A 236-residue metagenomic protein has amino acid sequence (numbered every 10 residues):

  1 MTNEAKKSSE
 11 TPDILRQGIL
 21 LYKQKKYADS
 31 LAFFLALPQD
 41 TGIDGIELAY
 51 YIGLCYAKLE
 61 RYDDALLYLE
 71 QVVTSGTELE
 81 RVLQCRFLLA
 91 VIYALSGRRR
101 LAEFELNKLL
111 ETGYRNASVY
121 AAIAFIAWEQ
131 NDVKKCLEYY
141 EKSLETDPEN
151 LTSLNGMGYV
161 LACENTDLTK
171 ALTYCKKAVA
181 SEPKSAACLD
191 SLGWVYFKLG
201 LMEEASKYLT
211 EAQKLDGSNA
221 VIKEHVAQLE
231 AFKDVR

Functional and structural regions predicted by a protein language model:
I19, L54, V91, F125 (+3 more regions): Residue-level recognition of tetratricopeptide repeat
Y22, A57, A94, W128 (+2 more regions): Position-specific recognition of the canonical hydrophobic site in helix A of tetratricopeptide repeat
K25, E60, G97, N131 (+3 more regions): Residue-level detector of the short coil/turn that links helix A to helix B within each tetratricopeptide repeat
A36-Q39, T74-T77, N107-E111, E141-E145 (+2 more regions): Conserved structural position within tetratricopeptide repeats
G42-I43, T77-E80, Y114, P148 (+2 more regions): Short coil turns that delineate tetratricopeptide repeat
L48, V82-C85, V119, S153 (+2 more regions): TPR alpha-solenoid repeat register
Y51, L88, A122, G156-M157 (+2 more regions): Canonical tetratricopeptide repeat
